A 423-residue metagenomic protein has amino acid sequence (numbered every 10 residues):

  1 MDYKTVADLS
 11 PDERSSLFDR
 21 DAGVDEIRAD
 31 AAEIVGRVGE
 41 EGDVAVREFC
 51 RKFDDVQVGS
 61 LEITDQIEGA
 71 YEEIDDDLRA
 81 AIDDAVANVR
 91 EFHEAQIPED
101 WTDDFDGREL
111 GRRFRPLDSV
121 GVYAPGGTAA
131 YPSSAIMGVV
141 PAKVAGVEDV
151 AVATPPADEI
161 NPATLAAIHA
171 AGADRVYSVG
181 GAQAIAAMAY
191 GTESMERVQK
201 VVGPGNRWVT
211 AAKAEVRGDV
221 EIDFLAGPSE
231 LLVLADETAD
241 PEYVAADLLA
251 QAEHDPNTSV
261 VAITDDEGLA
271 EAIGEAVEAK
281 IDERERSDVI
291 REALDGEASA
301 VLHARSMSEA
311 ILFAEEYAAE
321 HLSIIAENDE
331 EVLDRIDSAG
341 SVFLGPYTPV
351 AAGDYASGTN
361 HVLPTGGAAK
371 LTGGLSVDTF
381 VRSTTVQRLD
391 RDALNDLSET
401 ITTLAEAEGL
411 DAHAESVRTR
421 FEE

Functional and structural regions predicted by a protein language model:
M1-R115: N-terminal Rossmann-like NAD(P)+-binding subdomain of aldehyde/semialdehyde dehydrogenases
A45, I97-F105, E221, S259-I263 (+3 more regions): Flexible, glycine/charged-enriched surface loops at secondary-structure junctions
D103-A166: Conserved small-residue-rich beta-alpha loop and adjacent elements that most often cradle the phosphate/pyrophosphate
M137-E148, H169-G172, A189-E196, K213-E215 (+1 more regions): Alpha-helix C-terminal capping segments
A173-E242, H254-S259: Conserved NAD(P)+-binding/catalytic subdomain of aldehyde/semialdehyde dehydrogenases
F224-V301: A conserved active-site cap/scaffold subdomain adjacent to cofactor or substrate pockets
M307, E316-E423: C-terminal core of ALDH-fold dehydrogenases
